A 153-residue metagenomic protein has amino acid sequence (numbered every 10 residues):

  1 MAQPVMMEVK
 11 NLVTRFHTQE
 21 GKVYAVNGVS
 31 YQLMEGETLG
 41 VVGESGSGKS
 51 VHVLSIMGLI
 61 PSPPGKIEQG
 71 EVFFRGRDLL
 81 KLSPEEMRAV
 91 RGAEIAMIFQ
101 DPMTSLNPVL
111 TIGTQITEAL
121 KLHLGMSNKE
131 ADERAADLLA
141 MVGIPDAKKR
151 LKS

Functional and structural regions predicted by a protein language model:
M1-S153: ABC transporter nucleotide-binding domains
